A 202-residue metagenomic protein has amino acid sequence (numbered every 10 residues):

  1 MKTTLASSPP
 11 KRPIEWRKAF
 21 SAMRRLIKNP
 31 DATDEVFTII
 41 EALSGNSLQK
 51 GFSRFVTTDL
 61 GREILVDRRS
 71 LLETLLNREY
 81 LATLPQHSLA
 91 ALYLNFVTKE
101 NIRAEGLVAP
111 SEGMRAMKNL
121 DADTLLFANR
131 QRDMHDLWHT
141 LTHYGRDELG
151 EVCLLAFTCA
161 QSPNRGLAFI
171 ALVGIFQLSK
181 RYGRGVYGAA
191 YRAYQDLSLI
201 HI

Functional and structural regions predicted by a protein language model:
M1-E79: The feature captures two recurrent sequence modes
P10-R17, R24-K28, V56, K99 (+5 more regions): Mature, well-folded catalytic/scaffold domains that follow N-terminal targeting or propeptide regions
W16-A19, V36, L48, Q86-A90 (+2 more regions): Short runs of predominantly hydrophobic/aromatic residues within well-ordered alpha helices that form helix-helix
D31, E35, E63-I64, N101 (+3 more regions): Residue-level signal for secondary-structure boundary elements
E35-T38, L65-R69, E105-E112, L149-C153 (+1 more regions): Short coil/turn segments at secondary-structure boundaries
D59-H139: Long acidic/polar interaction regions in large eukaryotic complex-forming proteins
D123-A189: Conserved binding-pocket/active-site segment within a compact domain
I200-I202: Conserved small/polar residues in nucleotide/adenosyl-binding loops
